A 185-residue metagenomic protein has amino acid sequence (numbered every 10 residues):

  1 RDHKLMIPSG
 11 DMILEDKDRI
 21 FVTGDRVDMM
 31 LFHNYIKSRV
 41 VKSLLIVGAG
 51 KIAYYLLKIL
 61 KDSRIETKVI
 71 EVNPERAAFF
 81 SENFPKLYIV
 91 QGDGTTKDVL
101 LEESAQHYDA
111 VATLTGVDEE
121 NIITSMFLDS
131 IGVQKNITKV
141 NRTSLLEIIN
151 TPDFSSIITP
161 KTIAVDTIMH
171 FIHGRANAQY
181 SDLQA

Functional and structural regions predicted by a protein language model:
R1-A185: Cytosolic regulatory regions of ion transport systems
